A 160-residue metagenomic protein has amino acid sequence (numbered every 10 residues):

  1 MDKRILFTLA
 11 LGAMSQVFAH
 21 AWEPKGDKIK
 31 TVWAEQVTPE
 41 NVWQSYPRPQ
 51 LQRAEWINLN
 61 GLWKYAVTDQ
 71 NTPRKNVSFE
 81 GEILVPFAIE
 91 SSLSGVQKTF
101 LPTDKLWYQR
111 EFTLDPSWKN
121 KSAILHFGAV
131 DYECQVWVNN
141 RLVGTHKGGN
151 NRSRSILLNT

Functional and structural regions predicted by a protein language model:
M1-F7: Bacterial N-terminal signal peptides that target proteins for export
T8-Q16: Bacterial N-terminal signal peptides
H20-W56: N-terminal pre-domain segments of enzymes
K30, L59-K105: Core domains of carbohydrate- and sulfate-ester-processing enzymes
W56-N58, W118: Extracellular/periplasmic catalytic domains that process cell-envelope and extracellular macromolecules
K64-T68, A88, K98-T160: Accessory beta-strand-rich segments of carbohydrate-active enzymes
